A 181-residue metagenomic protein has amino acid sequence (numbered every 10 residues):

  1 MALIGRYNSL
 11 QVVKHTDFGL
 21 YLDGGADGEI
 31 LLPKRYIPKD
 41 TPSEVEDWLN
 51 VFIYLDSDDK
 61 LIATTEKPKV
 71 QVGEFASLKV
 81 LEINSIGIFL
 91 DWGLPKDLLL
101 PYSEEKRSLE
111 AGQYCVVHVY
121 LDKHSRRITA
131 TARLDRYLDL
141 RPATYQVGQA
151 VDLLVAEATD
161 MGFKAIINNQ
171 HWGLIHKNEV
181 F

Functional and structural regions predicted by a protein language model:
M1-F181: Single-stranded RNA-binding regions, centering on S1/OB-family and related RNA-binding modules
